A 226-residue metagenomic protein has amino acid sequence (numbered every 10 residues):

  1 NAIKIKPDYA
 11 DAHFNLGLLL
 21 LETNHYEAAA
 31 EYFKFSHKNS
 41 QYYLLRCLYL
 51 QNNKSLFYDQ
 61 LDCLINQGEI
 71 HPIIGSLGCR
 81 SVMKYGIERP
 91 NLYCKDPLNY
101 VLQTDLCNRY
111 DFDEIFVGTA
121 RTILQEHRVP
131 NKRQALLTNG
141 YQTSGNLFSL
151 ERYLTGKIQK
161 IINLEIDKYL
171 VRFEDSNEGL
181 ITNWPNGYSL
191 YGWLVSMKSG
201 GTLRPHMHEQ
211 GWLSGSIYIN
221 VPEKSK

Functional and structural regions predicted by a protein language model:
N1, D11-L21, Y42-Y43: Conserved alpha-helical positions within TPR/SEL1-like repeat arrays
I5, F35-K38, Q67: Structural marker of alpha-solenoid helical repeat scaffolds
Y9, H37-N39, H71-P72: Residue-level recognition of tetratricopeptide repeat
P90-I181: Non-heme Fe(II)/2-oxoglutarate
R152-N163, D167-K226: Catalytic core of non-heme Fe(II) oxygenases with the double-stranded beta-helix
